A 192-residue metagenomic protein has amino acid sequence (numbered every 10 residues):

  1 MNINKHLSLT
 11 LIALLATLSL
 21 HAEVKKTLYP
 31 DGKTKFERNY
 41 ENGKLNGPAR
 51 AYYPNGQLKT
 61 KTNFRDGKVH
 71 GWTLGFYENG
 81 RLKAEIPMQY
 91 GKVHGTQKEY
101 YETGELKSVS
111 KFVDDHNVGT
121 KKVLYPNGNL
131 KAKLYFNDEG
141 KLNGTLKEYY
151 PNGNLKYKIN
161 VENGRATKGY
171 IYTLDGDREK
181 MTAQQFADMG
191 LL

Functional and structural regions predicted by a protein language model:
M1-L9: Bacterial N-terminal signal peptides that target proteins for export
L9-T17: Bacterial N-terminal signal peptides
T17-L192: Glycine/tyrosine- and acidic-biased, solvent-exposed loop/turn segments at the edges of beta-strands
